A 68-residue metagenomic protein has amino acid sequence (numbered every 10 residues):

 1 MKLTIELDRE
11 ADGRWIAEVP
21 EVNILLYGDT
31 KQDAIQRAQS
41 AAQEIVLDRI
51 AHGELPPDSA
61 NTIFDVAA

Functional and structural regions predicted by a protein language model:
M1-T4, Q32, Q36-A68: Short, charged, surface-exposed hinge/linker loops at domain edges that act as mobile lids or interdomain connectors
L3, P20-N23: Short amphipathic alpha-helical segments
D8-E21: Short aromatic-glycine-(Arg/Gly/Cys) micro-motifs in beta-strand/loop hairpins
A11, L26, A51: Short glycine/serine/threonine-biased micro-segments
V22-D33: A short, exposed loop/beta-hairpin motif centered on an aromatic-Gly-Thr core
